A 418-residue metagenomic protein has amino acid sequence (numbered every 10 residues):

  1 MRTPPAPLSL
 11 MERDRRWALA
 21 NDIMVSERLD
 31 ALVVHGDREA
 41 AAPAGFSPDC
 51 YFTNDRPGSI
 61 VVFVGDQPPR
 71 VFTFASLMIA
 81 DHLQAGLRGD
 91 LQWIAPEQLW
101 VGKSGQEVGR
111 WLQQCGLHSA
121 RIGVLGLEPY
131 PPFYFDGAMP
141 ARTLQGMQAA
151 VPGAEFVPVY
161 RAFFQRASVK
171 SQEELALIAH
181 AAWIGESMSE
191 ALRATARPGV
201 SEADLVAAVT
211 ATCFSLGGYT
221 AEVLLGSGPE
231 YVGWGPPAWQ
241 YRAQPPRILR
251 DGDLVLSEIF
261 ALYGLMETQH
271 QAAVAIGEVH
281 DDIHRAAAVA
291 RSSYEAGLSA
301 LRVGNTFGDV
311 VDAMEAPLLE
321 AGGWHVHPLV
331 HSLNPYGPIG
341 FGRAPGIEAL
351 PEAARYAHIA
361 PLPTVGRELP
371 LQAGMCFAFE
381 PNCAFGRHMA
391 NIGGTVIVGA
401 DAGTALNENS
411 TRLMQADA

Functional and structural regions predicted by a protein language model:
M1-A418: Active-site neighborhoods and metal-handling regions in enzymes and metal-associated proteins
